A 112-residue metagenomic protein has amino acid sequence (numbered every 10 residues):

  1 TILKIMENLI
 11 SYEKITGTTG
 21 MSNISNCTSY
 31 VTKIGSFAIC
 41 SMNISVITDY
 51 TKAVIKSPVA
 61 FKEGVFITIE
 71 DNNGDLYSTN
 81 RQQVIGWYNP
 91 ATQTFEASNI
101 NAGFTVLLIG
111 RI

Functional and structural regions predicted by a protein language model:
T1-G35, I39, K62-E63: Glycine-rich, low-complexity segments
S25, I34-I112: Extracellular attachment/recognition segments
